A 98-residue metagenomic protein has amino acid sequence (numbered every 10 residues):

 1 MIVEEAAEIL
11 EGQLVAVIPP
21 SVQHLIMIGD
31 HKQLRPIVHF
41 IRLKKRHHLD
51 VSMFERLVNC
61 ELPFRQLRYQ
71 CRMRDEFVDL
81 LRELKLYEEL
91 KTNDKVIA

Functional and structural regions predicted by a protein language model:
M1-A98: Conserved helicase motor core of SF1/SF2 NTP-dependent helicases
